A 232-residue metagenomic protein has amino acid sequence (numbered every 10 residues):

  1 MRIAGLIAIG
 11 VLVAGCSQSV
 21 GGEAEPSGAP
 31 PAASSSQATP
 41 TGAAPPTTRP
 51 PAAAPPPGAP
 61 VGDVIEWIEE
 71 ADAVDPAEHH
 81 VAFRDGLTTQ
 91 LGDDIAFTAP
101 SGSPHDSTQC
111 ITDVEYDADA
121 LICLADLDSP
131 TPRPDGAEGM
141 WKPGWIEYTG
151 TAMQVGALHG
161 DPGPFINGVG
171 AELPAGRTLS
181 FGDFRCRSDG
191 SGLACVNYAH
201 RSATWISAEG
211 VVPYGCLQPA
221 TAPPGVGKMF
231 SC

Functional and structural regions predicted by a protein language model:
M1-G5: Bacterial N-terminal signal peptides that target proteins for export
L6-V11, C16-R49: Short, low-complexity, disordered segments immediately C-terminal to signal peptides in bacterial exported proteins
T48-T89, D119-E172, E209-C232: A low-complexity, Ser/Thr/Gly/Pro-enriched, surface-exposed linker/loop concept that marks segments flanking
A54-P57, T89-H105, A175-R187: Extracellular glycan-recognition/adhesion modules and their associated mucin-like linkers
H105-L121, F181-Y198: Extracellular/lumenal glycan-associated surfaces
H159-V196: Acidic, glycine-rich flexible loop segments
